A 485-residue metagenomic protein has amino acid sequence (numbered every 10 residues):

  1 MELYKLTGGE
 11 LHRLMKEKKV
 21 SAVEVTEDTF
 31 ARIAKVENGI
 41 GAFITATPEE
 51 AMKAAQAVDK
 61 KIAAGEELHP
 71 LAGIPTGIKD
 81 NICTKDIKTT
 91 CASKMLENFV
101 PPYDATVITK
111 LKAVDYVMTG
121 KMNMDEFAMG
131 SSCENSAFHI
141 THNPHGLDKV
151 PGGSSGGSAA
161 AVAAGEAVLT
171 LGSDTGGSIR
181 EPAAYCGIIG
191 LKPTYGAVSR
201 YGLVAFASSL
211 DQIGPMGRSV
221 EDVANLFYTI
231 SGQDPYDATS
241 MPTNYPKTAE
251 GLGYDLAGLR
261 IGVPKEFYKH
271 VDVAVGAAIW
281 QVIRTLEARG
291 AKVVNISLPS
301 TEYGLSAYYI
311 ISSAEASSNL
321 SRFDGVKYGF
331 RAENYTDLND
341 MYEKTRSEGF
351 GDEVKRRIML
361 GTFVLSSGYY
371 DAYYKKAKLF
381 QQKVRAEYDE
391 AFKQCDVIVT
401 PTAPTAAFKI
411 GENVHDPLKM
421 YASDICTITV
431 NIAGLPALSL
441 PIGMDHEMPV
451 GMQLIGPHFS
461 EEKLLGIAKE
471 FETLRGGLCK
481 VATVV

Functional and structural regions predicted by a protein language model:
M1-K53, A288-G290, F363, K480-V485: An N-terminal boundary/leader segment
L14, E387-E390, L418-L440: Small-aliphatic-rich amphipathic alpha-helix that forms the alpha element of a beta-alpha
A22-E27, Q56-D59, V271-S297, Y328-F330 (+3 more regions): Acyltransferase
T29, A51, D104, V223 (+5 more regions): Residue-level signal for inorganic ion chemistry
K35, A113, A164-L169, T175-K269 (+3 more regions): Structural helix-boundary/capping segments
L71-C91, E250, D255-G262, A314-Q382 (+1 more regions): Short helix-loop capping/hinge segments that flank enzyme active sites or metal/cofactor-binding pockets
L71-I213, P264-E266, A314, T400-L418: Short glycine/serine-rich loop/turn segments
K94, N98, A137, T239-T243 (+4 more regions): Short, surface-exposed loop/helix-turn segments at secondary-structure junctions that function as lids/hinges flanking
